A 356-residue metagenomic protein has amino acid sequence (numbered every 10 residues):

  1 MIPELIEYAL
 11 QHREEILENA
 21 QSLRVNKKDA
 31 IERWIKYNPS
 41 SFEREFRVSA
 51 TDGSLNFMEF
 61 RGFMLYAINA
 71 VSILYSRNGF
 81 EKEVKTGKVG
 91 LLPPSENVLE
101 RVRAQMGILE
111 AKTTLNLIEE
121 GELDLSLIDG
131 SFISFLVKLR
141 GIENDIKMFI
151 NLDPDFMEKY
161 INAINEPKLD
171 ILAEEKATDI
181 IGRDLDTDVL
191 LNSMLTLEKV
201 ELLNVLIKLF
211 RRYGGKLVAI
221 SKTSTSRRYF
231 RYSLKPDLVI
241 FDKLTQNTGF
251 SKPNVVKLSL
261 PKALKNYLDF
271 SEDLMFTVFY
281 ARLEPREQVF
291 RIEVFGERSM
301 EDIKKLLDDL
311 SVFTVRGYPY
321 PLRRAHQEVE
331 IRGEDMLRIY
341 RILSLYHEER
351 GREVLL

Functional and structural regions predicted by a protein language model:
M1-F42, F46-R47, M106-L356: Long, contiguous domain-sized segments
F46-N56: Two-metal-ion RNase H-like nuclease active-site motif
T51, P94-L99, T187, L191: Generic alpha-helix detector with strongest preference for long hydrophobic helices that associate with membranes
L55-P94: Acidic, metal-ligating active-site segments
G87-G107: Acidic/glycine-enriched edge-of-secondary-structure segments
